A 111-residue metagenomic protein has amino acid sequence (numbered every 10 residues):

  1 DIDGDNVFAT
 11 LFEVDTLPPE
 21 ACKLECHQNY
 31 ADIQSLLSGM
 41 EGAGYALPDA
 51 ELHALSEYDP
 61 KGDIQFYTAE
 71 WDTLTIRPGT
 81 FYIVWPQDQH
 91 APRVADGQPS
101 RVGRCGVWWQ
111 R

Functional and structural regions predicted by a protein language model:
D1-V7: Short, compositionally biased leader-like segments
G4, E20-D32, D49-A54, A69 (+1 more regions): A short beta-loop-beta micro-motif enriched in histidine and acidic residues
N6, Y30, M40-G42, T80 (+1 more regions): Structural motif
A9-H27, L37-L52, P86: Conserved short histidine dyad/triad with adjacent acidic residue
Q28-G42, L47, E57-G62, F66-T68 (+1 more regions): Short, conserved beta-strand element in jelly-roll/cupin
I33, F81-I83, P99-R111: A short hydrophobic beta-strand segment most commonly corresponding to one strand of the jelly-roll/cupin
D49-E51, H90, P99: Short, surface-exposed beta-strand-loop junctions and turns on beta-sheet-rich folds
L74-V94: Conserved metal-binding segment of the jelly-roll/cupin
